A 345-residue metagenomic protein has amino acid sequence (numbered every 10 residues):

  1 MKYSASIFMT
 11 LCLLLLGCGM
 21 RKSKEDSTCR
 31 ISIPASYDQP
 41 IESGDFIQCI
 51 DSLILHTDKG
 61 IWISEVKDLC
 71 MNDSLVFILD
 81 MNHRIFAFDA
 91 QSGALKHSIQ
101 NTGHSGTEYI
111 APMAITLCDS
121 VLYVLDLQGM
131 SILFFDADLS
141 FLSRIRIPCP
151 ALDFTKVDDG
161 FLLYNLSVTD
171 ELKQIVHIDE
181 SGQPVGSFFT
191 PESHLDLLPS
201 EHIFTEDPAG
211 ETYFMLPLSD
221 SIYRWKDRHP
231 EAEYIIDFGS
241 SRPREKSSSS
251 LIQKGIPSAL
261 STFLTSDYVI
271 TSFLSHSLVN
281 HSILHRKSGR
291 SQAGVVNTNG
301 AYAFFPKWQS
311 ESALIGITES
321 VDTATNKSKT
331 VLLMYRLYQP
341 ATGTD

Functional and structural regions predicted by a protein language model:
L15-G17: C-terminal motif of bacterial Sec signal peptides marking the signal peptidase cleavage site
Y37-I63: A short helix->beta-strand "capping" segment at the edge of beta-propeller domains
H56-G60, A94-C118, D126-L127: Blade-loop segments of beta-propeller domains
K59-G60, Q100-T107, R146-L152, P191-D196 (+2 more regions): Short coil/turn segments at the loop-to-beta-strand junctions that recur within blades of beta-propeller repeat folds
E65-D68, I110-A114, C149-V157, D196-F204 (+2 more regions): Repeated scaffold domains used in trafficking and secretory/extracellular systems, primarily beta-propellers
L75-D80, S120-D126, D159-S167, D207-Y223 (+2 more regions): Short beta-strand elements that form the blades of beta-propeller/WD-repeat-like and other beta-sheet-rich scaffold
L127-K173, S187-S193: Asp-box/WD-like beta-propeller blade repeats and closely related beta-sheet repeat scaffolds
Y234-I256, K287-S310: Conserved blade-ending motifs and adjacent loop-strand segments that build the rim/top face of beta-propeller domains
